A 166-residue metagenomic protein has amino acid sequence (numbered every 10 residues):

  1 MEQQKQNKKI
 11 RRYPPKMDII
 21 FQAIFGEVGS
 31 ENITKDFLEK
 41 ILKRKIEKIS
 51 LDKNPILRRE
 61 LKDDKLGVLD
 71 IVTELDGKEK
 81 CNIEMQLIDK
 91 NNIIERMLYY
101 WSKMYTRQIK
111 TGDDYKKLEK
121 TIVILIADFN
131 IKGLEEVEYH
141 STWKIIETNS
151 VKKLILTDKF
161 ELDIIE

Functional and structural regions predicted by a protein language model:
M1-E166: Elongated, amphipathic alpha-helical interaction scaffolds
